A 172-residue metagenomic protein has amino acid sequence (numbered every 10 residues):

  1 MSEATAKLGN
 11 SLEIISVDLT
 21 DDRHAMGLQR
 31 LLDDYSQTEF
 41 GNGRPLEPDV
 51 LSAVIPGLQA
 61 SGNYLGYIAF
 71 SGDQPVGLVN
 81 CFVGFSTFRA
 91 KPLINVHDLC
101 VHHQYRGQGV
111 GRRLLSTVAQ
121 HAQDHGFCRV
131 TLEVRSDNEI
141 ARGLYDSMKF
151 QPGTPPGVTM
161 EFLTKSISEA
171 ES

Functional and structural regions predicted by a protein language model:
M1-M26, R30, E169-S172: Conserved N-terminal entry element of GNAT/NAT acetyltransferase domains
L19-Q29, D33-I55: Conserved GNAT-fold acetyl-CoA-binding loop/helix
P56-I68, N95: A short helix-loop-beta-strand connector motif used in the catalytic cores of GNAT acetyltransferases and, in some
L65-V79: Conserved beta-hairpin
S71, C81-F88: A conserved beta-strand-loop-helix scaffold within acyl/acetyltransferase catalytic domains
Y105, G109-T117: Conserved acetyl-CoA pyrophosphate-binding loop and the N-cap/start of the following alpha-helix in GNAT-like
R112, S136-F162: Conserved active-site alpha-helix within GNAT-family acetyltransferase domains
A122-E133: Conserved GNAT acetyl-CoA-binding A-motif
